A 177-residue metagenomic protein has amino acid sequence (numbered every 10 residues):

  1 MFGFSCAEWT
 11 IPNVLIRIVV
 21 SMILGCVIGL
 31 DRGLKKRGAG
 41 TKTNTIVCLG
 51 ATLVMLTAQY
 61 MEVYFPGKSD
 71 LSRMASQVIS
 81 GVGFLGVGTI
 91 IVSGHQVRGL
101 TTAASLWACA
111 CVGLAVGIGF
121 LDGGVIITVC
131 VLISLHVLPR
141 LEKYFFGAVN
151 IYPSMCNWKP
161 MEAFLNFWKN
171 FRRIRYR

Functional and structural regions predicted by a protein language model:
M1-M74: Alpha-helical transmembrane segments and their membrane-interface boundaries that form or gate the permeation pathway
A7, G67-A75, I79, G94-T101 (+1 more regions): Interhelical loops and loop-helix junctions of multi-pass membrane transporters/channels
G25-R37, L85-V97, R140: C-terminal ends of transmembrane helices
C26, L30, T52, L56-Y60 (+3 more regions): Alpha-helical transmembrane segments of multipass membrane proteins
K35, A39, M61-P66, H95-Q96 (+1 more regions): Membrane-interfacial segments
I46-L56, Q77-S80, A104-G117, W158: Small-residue-rich segments of transmembrane alpha-helices in multi-pass membrane proteins, especially helix faces
G88, H95, L100-E142: Alpha-helical transmembrane segments and adjacent TM-loop junctions that form the membrane-embedded core of multi-pass
F120-R177: Canonical alpha-helical transmembrane segment with a positive-inside/aromatic-interface signature
